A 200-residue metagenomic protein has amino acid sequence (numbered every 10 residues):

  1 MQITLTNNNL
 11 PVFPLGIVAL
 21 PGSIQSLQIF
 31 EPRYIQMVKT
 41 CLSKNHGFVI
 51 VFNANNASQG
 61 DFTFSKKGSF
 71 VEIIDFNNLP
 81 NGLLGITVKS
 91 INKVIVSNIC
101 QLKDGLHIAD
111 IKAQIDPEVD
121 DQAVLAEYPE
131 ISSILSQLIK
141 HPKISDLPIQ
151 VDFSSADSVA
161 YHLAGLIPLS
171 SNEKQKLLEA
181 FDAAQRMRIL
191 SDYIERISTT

Functional and structural regions predicted by a protein language model:
M1-T200: N-terminal low-complexity, acidic/polar interaction/targeting segments
